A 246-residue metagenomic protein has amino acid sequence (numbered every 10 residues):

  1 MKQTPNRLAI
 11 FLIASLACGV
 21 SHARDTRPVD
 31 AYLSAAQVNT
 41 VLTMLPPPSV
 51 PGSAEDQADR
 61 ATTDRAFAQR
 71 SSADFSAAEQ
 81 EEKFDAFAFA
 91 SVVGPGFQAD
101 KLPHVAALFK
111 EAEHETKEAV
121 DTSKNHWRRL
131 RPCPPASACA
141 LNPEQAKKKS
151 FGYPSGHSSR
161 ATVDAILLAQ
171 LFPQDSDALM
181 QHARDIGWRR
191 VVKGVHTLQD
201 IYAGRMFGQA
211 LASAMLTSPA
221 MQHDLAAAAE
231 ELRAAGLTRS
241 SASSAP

Functional and structural regions predicted by a protein language model:
K2-A9: Bacterial N-terminal signal peptides that target proteins for export
A14-S15, A165: Short, linear, compositionally biased motifs with a strong N-terminal bias
C18-S21: N-terminal signal peptide c-region/cleavage motif recognized by signal peptidases
R24-K193: Hydrophobic alpha-helical bundle signature of multipass membrane enzymes
L130-C133, A161, I201-Q209, A229-L232: Short alpha-helical linear motifs
K147, D185-H196, A229-S240: Short, mixed-charge aromatic SLiMs
D185-H223: Interfacial helix-loop-helix junctions of multi-pass membrane proteins
A212-P246: C-terminal membrane module of polytopic membrane proteins
